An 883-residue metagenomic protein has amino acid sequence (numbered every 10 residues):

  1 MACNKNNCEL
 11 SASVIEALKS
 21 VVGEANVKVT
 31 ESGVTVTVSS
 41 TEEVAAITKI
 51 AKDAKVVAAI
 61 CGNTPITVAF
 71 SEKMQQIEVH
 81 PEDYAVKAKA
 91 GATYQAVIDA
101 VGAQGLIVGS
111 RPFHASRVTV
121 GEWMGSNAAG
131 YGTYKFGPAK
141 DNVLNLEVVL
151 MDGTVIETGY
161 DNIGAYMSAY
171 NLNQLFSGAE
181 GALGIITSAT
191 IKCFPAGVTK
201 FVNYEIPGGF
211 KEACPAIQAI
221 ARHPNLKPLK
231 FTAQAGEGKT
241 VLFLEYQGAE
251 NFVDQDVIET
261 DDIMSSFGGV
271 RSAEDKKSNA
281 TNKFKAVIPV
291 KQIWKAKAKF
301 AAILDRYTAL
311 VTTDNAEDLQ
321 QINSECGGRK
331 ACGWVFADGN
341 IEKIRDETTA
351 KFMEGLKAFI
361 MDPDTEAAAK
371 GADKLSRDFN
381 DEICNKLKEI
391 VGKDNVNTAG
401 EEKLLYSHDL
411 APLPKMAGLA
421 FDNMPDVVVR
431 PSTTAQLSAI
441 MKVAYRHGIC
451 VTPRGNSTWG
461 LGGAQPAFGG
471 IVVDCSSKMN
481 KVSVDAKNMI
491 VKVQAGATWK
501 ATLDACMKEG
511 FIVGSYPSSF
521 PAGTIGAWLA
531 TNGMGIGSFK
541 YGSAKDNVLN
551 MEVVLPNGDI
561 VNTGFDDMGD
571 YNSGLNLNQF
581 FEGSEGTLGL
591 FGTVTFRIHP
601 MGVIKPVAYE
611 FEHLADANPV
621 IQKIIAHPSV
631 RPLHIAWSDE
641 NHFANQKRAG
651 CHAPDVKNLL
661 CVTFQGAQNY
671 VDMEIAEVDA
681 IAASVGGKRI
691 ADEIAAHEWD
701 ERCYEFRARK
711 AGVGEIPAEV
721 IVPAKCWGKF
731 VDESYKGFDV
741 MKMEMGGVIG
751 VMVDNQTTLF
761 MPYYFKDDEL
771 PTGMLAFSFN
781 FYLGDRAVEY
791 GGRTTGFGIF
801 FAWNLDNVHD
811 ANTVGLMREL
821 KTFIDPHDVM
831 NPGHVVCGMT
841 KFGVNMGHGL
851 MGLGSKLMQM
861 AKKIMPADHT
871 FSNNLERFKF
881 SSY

Functional and structural regions predicted by a protein language model:
M1-T30, M361-K403: A charged N-terminal "starter" segment
L18, S40, A51, G91 (+16 more regions): Buried hydrophobic positions in well-ordered alpha/beta secondary-structure cores of metabolic enzymes
T30-M74, V108, L319, S324 (+2 more regions): Glycine-rich N-terminal segment of FAD-binding domains in flavoprotein oxidoreductases, spanning the beta-loop-helix
D53-A54, Q104, F267, H447 (+4 more regions): Helix C-cap/helix->beta junction micro-motif
I77-H80, A88-N225, N480-S629, H634 (+2 more regions): FAD-binding subdomain of flavoenzyme oxidoreductases
T154, I341-L375, D559, F800-Y883: Activity-critical C-terminal alpha-helical subdomain
E205-A369, L375, F379, I390-P414 (+5 more regions): C-terminal substrate-recognition/cap domain of FAD-linked oxidoreductases
